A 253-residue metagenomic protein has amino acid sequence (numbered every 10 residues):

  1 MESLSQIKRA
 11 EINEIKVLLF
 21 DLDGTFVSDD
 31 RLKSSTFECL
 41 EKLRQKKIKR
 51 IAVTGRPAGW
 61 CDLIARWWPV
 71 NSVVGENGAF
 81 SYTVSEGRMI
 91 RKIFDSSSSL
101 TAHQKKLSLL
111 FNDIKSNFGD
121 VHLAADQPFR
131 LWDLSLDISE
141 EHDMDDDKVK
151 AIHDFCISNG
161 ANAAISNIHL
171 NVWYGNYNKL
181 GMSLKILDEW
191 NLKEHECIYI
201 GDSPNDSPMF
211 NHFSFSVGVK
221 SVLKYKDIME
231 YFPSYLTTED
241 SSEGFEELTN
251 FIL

Functional and structural regions predicted by a protein language model:
S3-K46: N-terminal glycine-/serine-/threonine-rich phosphate-binding loop
K8-R9, N13, K33, W173 (+1 more regions): Mg2+-dependent phosphoryl-transfer enzymes with acidic/Ser/Thr/Gly-rich catalytic loops
L18, R50, V73, S216-G218 (+1 more regions): Short, well-ordered beta-strand core segments
T25, A58, N205: Conserved Rossmann-like nucleotide-cofactor binding loop
D29-D126: Active-site phosphate-binding/coordination module
W68-P69, N77, N159, H212-F213 (+1 more regions): Short, structured coil segments at secondary-structure junctions
L110-H212: Conserved acidic, metal-coordinating active-site core of Asp-based, Mg2+-dependent phosphoryl-transfer enzymes
